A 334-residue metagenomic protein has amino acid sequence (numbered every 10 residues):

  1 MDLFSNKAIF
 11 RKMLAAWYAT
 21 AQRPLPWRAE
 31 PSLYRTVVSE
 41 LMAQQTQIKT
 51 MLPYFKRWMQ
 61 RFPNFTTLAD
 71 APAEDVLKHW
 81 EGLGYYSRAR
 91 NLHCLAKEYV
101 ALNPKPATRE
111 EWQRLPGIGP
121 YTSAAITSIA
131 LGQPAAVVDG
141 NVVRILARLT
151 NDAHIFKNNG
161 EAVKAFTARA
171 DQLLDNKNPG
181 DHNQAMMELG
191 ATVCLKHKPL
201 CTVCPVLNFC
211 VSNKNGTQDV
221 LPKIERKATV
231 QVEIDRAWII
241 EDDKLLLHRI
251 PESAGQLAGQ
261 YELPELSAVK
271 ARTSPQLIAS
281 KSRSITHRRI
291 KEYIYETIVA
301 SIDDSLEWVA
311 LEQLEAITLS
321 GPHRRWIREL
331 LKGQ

Functional and structural regions predicted by a protein language model:
M1-R23, A29, A191-Q334: Intrinsically disordered, low-complexity, charged terminal extensions of DNA damage-control enzymes
D2-N6, M13-L200, V206-N215, Q231: Catalytic cores of DNA base-excision repair glycosylases
